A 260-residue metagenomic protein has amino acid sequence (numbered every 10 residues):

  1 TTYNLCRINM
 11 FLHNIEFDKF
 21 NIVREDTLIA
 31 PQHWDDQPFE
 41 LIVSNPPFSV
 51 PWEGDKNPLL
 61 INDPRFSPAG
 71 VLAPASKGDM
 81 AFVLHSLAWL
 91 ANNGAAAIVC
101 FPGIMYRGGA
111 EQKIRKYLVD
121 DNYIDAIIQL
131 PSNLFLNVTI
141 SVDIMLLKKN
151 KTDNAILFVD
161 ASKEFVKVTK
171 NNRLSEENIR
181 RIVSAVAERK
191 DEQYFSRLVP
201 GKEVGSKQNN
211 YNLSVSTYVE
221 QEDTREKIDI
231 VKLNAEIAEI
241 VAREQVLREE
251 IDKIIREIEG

Functional and structural regions predicted by a protein language model:
T1-D36: S-adenosyl-L-methionine
D36-G260: A conserved structural/catalytic subdomain of Rossmann-like adenosyl-cofactor enzymes
